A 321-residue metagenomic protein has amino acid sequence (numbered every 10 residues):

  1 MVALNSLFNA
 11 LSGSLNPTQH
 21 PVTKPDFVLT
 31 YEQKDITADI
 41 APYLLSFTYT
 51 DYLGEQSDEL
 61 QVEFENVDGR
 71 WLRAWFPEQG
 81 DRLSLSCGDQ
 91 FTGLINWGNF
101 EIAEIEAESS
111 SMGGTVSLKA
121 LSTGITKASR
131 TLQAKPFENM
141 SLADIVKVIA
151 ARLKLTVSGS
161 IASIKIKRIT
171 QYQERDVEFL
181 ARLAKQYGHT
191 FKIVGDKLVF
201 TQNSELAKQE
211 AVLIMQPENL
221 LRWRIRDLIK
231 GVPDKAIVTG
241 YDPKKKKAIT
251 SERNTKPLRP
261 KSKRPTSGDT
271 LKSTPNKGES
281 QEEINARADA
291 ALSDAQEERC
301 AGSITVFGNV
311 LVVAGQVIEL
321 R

Functional and structural regions predicted by a protein language model:
M1-I125: Assembly/oligomerization scaffold segments
V2-N5, T115-G124, I161-R224, L228-K230: Short beta-strand-centered interaction patches in the first periplasmic/extracellular domains of large envelope
F47-F76, L221-R321: An acidic/polar, Gly/Ser/Thr-rich interaction patch typically located in mid-to-C-terminal regions of proteins
L60-E63, A120, Q133-V157, Q171-V194 (+1 more regions): Amphipathic, non-transmembrane alpha-helical segments in extracytoplasmic/periplasmic proteins
F76-P77, I95, S160-I164, I193-K197 (+1 more regions): Short, glycine-/polar-rich solvent-exposed loops and beta-turns at beta-strand/coil boundaries
C87-D89, Q202, R321: Conserved "cap/hinge" positions at secondary-structure junctions
N99, A143-V146, V177-A181, K235 (+1 more regions): Extracytoplasmic/secreted envelope proteins and their assembly/folding machinery, especially bacterial periplasmic
T126-T131: Acidic/histidine-rich, surface-exposed loop or edge segments in extracytoplasmic proteins
